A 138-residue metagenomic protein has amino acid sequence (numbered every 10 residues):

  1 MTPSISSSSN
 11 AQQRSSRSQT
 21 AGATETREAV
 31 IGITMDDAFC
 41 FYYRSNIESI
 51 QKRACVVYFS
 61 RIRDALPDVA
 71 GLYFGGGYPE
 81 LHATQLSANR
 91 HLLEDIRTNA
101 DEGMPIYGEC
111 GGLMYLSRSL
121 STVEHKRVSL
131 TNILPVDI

Functional and structural regions predicted by a protein language model:
M1-A23: Internal gly/pro-rich beta-alpha loop/helix module that stabilizes soluble enzyme cofactors or their anionic handles
A11, S16-Q19, V56-R61, R118: Glycine-rich, charged/polar anion/phosphate-binding loops that engage phosphate groups from diverse ligands
A11-Q12, M35-D36, I50-R53, C110-G112 (+1 more regions): A short linear-motif detector with a strong N-terminal bias
A29-A88, E94-N99: Phosphate-binding active sites in nucleotide-utilizing proteins
P79-I138: Cysteine-nucleophile active-site neighborhood
